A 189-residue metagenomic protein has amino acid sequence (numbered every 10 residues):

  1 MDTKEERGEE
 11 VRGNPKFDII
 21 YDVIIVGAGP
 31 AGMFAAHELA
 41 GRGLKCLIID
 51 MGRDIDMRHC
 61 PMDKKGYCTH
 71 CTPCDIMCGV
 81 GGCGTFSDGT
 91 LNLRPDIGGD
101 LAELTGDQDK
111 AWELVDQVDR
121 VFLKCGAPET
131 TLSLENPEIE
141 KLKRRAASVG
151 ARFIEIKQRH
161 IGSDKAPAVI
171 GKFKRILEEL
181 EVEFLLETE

Functional and structural regions predicted by a protein language model:
M1-V23, G41-R42: Extreme N-terminal leader/targeting segments of oxidoreductases
F17-A31, L47: Beta1/beta-strand and adjacent pyrophosphate-binding region of the FAD-binding site in flavoprotein oxidoreductases
I20-Y21, R42-K45, V80-G81, L180: Short coil/turn connectors at secondary-structure junctions
G29-G32, G162-D164: Gly/Ser/Thr-rich loops at beta-strand to alpha-helix junctions that form or flank small-molecule/cofactor-binding
A36, A40: Gly/Ala-rich phosphate-binding loop of Rossmann-like dinucleotide-binding domains, activating on the conserved
D54-V182: Conserved N-terminal/central alpha/beta ligand/cofactor-binding core
L186-E189: A conserved short coil-to-beta-strand element within the FAD-binding core of flavoproteins
